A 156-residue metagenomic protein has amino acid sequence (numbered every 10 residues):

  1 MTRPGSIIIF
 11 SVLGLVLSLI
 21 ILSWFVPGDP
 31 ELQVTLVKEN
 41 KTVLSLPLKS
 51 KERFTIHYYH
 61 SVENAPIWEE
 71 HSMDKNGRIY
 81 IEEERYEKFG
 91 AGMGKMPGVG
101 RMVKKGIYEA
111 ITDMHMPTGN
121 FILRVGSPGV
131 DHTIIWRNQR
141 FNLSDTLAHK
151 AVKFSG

Functional and structural regions predicted by a protein language model:
M1-I7: Positively charged n-region of N-terminal signal peptides that target proteins for export
I8-W24: Hydrophobic membrane-insertion alpha-helices, especially the h-region of bacterial N-terminal signal peptides
I20-W24, T42-L44, W68, M96-V99 (+1 more regions): Intrinsically disordered, low-complexity boundary segments flanking structured domains
I21-L36: Aromatic-capped interface at the extracytoplasmic side of an N-terminal signal-anchor transmembrane helix
D29, K51, L147-H149: A general secondary-structure signal for short beta-strands and their flanking turns/coil in non-transmembrane regions
T35-R85: N-terminal secretory signal peptides
V62-E63, E87-F89, P117-T118: Short, surface-exposed beta-strand-loop junctions and turns on beta-sheet-rich folds
I79-E82, G92-G156: Mature, soluble, non-transmembrane domains
